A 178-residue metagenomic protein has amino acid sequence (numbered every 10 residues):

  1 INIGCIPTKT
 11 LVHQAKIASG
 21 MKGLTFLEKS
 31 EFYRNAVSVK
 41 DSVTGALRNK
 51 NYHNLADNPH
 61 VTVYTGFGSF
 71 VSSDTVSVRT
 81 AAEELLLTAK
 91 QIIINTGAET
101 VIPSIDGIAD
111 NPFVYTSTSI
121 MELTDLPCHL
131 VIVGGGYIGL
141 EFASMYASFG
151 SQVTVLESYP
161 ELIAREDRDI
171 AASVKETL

Functional and structural regions predicted by a protein language model:
I1-L126, T154, Y159-I163, D169-T177: Glycine-rich flavin
T124-E166: Rossmann-like NAD(P)H-binding beta-loop-alpha module
